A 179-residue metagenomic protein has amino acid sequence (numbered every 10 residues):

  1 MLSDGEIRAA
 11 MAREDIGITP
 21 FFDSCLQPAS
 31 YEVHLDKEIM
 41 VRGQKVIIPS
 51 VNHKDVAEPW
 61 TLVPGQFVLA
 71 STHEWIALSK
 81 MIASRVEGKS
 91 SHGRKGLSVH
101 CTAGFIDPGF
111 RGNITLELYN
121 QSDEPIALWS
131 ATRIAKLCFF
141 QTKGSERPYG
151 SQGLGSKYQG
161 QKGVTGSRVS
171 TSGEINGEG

Functional and structural regions predicted by a protein language model:
M1-G179: DUTPase catalytic domain/fold
